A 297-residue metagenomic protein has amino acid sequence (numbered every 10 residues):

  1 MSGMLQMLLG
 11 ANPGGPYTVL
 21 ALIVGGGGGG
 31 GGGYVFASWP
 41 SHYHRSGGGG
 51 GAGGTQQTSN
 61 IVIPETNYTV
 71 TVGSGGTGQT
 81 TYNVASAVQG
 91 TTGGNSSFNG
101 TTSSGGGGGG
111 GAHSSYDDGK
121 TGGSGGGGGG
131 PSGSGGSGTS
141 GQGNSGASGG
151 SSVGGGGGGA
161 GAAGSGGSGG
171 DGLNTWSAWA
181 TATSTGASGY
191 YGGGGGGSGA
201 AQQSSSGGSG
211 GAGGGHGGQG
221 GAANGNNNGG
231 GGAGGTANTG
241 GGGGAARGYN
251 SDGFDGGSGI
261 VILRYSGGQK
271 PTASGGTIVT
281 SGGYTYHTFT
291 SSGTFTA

Functional and structural regions predicted by a protein language model:
S2-N12, T18-A297: Low-complexity, glycine/proline-biased repetitive segments and flexible coils/loops
